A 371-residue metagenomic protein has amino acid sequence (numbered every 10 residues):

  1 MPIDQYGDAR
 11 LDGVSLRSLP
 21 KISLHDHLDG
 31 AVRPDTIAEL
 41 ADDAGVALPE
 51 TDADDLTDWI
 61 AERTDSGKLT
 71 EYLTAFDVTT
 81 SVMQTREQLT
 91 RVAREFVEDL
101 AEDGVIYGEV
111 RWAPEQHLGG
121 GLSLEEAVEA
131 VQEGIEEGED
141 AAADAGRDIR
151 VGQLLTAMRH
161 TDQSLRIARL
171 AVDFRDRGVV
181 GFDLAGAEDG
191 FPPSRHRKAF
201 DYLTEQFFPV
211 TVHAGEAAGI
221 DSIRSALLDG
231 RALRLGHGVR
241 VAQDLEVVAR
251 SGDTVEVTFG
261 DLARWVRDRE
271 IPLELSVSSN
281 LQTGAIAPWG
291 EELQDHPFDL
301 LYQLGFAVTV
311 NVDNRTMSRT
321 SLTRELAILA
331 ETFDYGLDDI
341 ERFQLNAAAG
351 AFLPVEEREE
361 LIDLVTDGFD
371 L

Functional and structural regions predicted by a protein language model:
M1-F208, E216-R234, R240-L371: Metal-cofactor-binding active-site regions of metalloenzymes
H213: Short HxH-centered metal-ligating active-site micro-motif
